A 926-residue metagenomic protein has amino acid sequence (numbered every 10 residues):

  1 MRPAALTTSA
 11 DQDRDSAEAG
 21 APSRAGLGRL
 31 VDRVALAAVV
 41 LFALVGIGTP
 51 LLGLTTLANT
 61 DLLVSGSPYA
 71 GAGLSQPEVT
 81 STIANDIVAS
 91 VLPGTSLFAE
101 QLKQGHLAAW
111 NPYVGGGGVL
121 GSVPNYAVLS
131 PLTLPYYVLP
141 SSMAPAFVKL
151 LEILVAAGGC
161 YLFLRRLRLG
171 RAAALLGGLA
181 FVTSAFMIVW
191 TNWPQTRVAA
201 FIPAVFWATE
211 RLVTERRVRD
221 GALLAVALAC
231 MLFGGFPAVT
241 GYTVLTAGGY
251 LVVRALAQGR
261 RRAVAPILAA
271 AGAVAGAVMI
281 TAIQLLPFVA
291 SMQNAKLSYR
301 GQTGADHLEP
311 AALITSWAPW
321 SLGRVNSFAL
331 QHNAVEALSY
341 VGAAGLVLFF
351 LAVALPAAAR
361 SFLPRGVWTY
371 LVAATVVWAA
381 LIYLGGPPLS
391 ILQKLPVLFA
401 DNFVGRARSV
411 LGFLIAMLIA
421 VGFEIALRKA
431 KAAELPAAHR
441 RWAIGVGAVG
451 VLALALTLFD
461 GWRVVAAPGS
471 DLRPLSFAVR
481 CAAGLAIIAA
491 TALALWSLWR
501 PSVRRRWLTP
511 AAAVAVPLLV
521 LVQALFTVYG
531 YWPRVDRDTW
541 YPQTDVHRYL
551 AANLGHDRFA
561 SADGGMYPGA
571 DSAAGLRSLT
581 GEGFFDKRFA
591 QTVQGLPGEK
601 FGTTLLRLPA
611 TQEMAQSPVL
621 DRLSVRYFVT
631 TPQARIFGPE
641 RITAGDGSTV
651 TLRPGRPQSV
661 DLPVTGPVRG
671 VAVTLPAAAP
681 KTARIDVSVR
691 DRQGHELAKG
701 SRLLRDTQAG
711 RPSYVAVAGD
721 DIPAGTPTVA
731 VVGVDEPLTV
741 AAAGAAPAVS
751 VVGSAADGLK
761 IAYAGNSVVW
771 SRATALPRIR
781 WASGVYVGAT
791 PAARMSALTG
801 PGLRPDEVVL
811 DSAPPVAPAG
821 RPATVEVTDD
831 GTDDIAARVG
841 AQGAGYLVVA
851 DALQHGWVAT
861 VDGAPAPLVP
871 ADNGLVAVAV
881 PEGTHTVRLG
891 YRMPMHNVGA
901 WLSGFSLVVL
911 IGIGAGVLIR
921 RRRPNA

Functional and structural regions predicted by a protein language model:
M1-L52, L57-L74, A265, A269 (+5 more regions): Start-transfer (signal-anchor) and selected internal transmembrane alpha helices of multi-pass inner/ER membrane
R24-A25, H106, W110, T799-A926: Active-site-proximal, structured, solvent-exposed surfaces of multi-pass membrane proteins that position macromolecular
V39, S65, A70-G71, L518 (+9 more regions): Extracytoplasmic
G48-T55, L102, V123, L132-M143 (+10 more regions): Membrane-interface helix-loop junctions at the exits of transmembrane helices
L51-L167, A172-P203, P310-E336, A859: Active-site lumenal/periplasmic loops and adjacent helix-entry segments of GT-C-fold, multi-pass membrane
S67-V88, L92-L102, H106, V274-A357 (+6 more regions): Periplasmic/ER-lumenal interhelical loops and adjacent helix-loop junctions in multi-pass membrane proteins
L154-L167, R171-L256, A269-F288, N294 (+1 more regions): Membrane-embedded helix bundles of polyisoprenyl
A200, A208, L212-A225, A229 (+6 more regions): Contiguous transmembrane helix-bundle modules in multi-pass membrane proteins
